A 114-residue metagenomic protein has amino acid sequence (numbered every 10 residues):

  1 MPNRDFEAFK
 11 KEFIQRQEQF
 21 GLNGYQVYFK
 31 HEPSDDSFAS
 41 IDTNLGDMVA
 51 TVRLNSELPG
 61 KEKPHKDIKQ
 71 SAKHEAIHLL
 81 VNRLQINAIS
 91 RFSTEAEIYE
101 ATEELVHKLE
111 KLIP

Functional and structural regions predicted by a protein language model:
P2-Y25: Zn2+-dependent metallopeptidase catalytic core
E7, K11, Q70, E100-E103: Short, well-ordered alpha-helical segments
F29-L54: Catalytic zinc-binding patch centered on the HExxH motif and its immediate surroundings that defines zinc-dependent
D47-V49, K66-D67, V81-P114: Post-HEXXH active-site segment of zinc metalloproteases
L54-S71: Short pre-active-site segment immediately N-terminal to the catalytic Zn-binding motif
P59, I77-H78, I86-N87: A short acidic, glycine/proline-enriched capping/turn motif at secondary-structure boundaries, especially helix N-cap
S71, E75-L79, R83: Catalytic glutamate of the conserved HExxH
